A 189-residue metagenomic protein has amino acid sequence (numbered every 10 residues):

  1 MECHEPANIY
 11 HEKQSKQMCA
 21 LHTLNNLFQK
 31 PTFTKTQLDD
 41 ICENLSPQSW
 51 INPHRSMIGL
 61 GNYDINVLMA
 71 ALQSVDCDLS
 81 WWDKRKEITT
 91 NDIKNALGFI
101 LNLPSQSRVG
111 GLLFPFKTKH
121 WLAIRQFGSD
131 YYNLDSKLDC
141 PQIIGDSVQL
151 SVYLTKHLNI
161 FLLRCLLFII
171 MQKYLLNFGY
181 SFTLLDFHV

Functional and structural regions predicted by a protein language model:
M1-H120, R125-V189: Cysteine-dependent deubiquitinase/ubiquitin-like isopeptidase catalytic cores across multiple families
